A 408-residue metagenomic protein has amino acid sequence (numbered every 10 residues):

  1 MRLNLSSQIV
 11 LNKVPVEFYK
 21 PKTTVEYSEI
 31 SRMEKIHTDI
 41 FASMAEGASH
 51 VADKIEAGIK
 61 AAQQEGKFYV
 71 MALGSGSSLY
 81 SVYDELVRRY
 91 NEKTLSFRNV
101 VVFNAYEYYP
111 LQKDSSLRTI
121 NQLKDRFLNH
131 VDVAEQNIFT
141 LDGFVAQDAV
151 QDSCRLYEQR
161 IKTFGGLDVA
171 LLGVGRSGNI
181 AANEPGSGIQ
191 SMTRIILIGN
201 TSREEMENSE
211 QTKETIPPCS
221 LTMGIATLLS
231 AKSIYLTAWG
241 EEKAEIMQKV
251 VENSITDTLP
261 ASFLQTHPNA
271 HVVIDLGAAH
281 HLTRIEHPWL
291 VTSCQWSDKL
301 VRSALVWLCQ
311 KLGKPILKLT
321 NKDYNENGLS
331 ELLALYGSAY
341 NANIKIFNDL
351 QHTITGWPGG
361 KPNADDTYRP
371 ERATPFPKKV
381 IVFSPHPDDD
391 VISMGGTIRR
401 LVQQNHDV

Functional and structural regions predicted by a protein language model:
R2-V10, V25, A226, K232-L332: ATP/nucleoside-binding phosphotransfer catalytic cores, i.e., glycine-rich phosphate-binding loops
R2-V70, D365-R369, T374: N-terminal glycine-/serine-/threonine-rich phosphate-binding loop
K22-K35, L95-V169, Q295: Ligand-binding beta-strand-loop-alpha-helix segment within the catalytic cores of soluble metabolic enzymes
E65-E92: Glycine-rich N-terminal segment of FAD-binding domains in flavoprotein oxidoreductases, spanning the beta-loop-helix
L73-S78, L172-R176, W239: Glycine-rich beta-strand-to-loop/alpha-helix junction loops that act as flexible
N99-E107, A238, H271-L276, V408: Short internal beta-strands
A181-I225: Class I SAM-dependent methyltransferase SAM-binding "motif I" and its flanking Rossmann-like core
E326-V408: Active-site rim/loop-helix segments in enzyme catalytic domains that contact anionic ligands
